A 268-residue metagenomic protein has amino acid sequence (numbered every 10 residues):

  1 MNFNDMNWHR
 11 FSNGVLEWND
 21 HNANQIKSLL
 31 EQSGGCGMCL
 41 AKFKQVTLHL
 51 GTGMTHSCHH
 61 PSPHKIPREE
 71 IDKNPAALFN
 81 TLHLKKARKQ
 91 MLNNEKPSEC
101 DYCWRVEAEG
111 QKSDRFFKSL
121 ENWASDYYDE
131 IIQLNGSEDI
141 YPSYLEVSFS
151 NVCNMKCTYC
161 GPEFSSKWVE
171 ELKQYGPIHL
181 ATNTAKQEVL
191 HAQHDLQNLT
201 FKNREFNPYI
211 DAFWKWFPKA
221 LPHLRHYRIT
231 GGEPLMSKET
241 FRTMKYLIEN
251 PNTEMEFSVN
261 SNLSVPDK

Functional and structural regions predicted by a protein language model:
F3-N122: Accessory C-terminal segments flanking Radical SAM cores
L40-T55, L134-E163, R225-R228: N-terminal pre-triad scaffold of radical SAM enzymes
G53, P234, T240: Conserved SAM-binding loop
T81, K85, S125-G136, E205-P218: A Trp-anchored, charged/polar loop motif used as the substrate-binding/catalytic surface of acyl/ester-handling
W104-V106, C160-S166: Detector for the c-type heme attachment site
G110-S143, C153-M155, G176: Recognition helices and adjacent regulatory flanks at domain boundaries
P142-V152, E163-Y209, L221-S237, N250-K268: Core AdoMet radical
W214-A220, M244-N250: Leucine-rich repeat
